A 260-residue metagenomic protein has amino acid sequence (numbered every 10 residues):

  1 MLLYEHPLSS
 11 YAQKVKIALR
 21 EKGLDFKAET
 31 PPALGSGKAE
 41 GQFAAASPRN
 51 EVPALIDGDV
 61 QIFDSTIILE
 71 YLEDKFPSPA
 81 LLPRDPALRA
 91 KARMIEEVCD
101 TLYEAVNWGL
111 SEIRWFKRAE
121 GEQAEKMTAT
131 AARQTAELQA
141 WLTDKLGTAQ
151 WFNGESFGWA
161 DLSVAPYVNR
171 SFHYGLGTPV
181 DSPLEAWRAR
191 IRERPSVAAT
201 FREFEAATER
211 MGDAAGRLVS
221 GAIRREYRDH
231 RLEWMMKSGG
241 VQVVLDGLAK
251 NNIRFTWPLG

Functional and structural regions predicted by a protein language model:
M1-A129, D229-G260: GST-like domain detector, emphasizing the conserved glutathione-binding G-site in the N-terminal thioredoxin-like
M1-L2, A124, F172-H173, G216-R217: A short, structure-level motif marking secondary-structure boundaries and short turns
F26, Q42-V52, F172, T200-F204 (+1 more regions): Short, structured secondary-structure boundary patches
F43, V106, W187, V197-T200 (+4 more regions): Generic structural signal of hydrophobic/aromatic residues within well-ordered alpha-helices of folded domains
P48, E97, E104, G147 (+4 more regions): Generic surface-pattern signal
K75, I95, Y174, E203-F204: Residue-level signal for well-ordered alpha-helical positions
T101-R202, F255-G260: GST-like fold's C-terminal all-alpha helical module
A206-S238, Q242: Long, charge-rich low-complexity segments
